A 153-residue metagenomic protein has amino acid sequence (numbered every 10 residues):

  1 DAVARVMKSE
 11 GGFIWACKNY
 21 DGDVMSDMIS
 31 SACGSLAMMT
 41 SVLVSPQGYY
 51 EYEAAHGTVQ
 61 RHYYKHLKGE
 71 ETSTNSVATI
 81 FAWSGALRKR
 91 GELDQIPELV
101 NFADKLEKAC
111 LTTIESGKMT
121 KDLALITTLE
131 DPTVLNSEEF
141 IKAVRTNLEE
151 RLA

Functional and structural regions predicted by a protein language model:
D1-V3: Short acidic loop-to-helix transition motifs that present clustered carboxylates
R5-K105, T112-T113: Glycine-rich phosphate/nucleotide-binding loop
K68-T74, K89-A153: Internal helix-turn-beta structural module
